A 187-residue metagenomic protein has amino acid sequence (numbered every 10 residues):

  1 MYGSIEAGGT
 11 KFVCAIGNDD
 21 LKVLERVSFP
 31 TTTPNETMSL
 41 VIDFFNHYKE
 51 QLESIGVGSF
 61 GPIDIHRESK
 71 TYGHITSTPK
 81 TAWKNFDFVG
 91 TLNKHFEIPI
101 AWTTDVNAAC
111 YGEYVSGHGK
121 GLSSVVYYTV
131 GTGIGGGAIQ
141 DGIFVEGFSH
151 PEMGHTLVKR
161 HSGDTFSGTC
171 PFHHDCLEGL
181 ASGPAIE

Functional and structural regions predicted by a protein language model:
M1-L40, E50, H74-I75, F144-R160: Short glycine-rich, Thr/Ser-proximal phosphate-binding strand/loop in the N-terminal lobe of ATP-dependent enzymes
Y2-E6, L52-G56, V125-T129, G135: Short glycine-aspartate micro-motif
A7, T104-V106, V130: Fold-independent oxyanion-binding glycine-rich loops and adjacent beta-strand/coil segments at enzyme active sites
T10, F60-I63, G131-G133: Short glycine-rich anion-binding loops that position phosphate/pyrophosphate groups of nucleotides and phosphorylated
E25-E53, H173-E187: Adenine-nucleotide phosphate-binding core of ATP-dependent small-molecule kinases
P34, M38, S54, P62-S124 (+1 more regions): Glycine-rich phosphate-binding loop and adjoining helix at the ATP-binding site of ATP-dependent phosphoryl-transfer
A101, S116-E187: Glycine/GP-enriched mid-protein hinge/lid loop-to-helix segment characteristic of carbohydrate kinases
